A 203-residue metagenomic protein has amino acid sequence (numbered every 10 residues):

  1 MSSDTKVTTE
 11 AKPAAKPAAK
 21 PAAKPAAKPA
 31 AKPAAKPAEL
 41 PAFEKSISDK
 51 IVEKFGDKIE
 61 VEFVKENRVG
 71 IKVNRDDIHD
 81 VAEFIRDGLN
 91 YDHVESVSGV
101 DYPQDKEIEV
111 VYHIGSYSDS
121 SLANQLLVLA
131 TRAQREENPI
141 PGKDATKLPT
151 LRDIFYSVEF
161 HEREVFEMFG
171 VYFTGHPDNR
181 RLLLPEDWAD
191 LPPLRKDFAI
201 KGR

Functional and structural regions predicted by a protein language model:
S2-R203: Conserved helix-adjacent loop modules within structured domains
